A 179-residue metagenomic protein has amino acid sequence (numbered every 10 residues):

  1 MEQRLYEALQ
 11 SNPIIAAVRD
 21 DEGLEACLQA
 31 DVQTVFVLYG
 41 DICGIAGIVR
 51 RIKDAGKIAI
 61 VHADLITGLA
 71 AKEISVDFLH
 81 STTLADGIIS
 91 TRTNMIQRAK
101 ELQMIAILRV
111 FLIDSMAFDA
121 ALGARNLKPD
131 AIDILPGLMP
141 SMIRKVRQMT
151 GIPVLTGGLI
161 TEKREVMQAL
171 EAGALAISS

Functional and structural regions predicted by a protein language model:
M1-A63, T67-L69, L84-A85: Conserved N-terminal beta1-alpha1 strand-loop-helix module at the mouth
A16-D21, L65-A70, I89-R92, V110-D114 (+2 more regions): Glycine-rich beta-to-alpha transition loops that act as phosphate-gripper elements at the mouths of alpha/beta enzyme
A17-L28, A71-F78, S115-G123, E162-V166: Short, acidic/polar
A30, T82-T83, L102, L127 (+2 more regions): Structural motif
V35-D41, N94-M95, P136-M139, G158-S179: Glycine-rich phosphate-binding active-site loops on the catalytic face of alpha/beta enzymes
F36, I60, H80, I89 (+3 more regions): Conserved beta-strand positions in the central sheet of alpha/beta enzyme cores
A71-M95: Ordered, amphipathic secondary-structure segments that act as subunit-interaction surfaces in large macromolecular
T93-A124: Histidine/lysine/aspartate-rich catalytic loop segments that bind and position anionic ligands
